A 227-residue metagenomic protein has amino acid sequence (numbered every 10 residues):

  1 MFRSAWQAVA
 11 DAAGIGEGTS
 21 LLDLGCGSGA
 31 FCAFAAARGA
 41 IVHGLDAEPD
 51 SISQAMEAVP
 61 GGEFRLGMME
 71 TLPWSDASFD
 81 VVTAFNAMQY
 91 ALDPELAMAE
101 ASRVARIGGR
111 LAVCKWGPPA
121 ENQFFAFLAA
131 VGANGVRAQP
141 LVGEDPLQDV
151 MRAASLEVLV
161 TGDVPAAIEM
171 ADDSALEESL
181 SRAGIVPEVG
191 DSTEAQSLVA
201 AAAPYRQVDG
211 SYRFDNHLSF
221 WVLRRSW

Functional and structural regions predicted by a protein language model:
M1-F2, S28-A30, P140-W227: Conserved Class I S-adenosyl-L-methionine
M1-T19: Conserved alpha-helix/loop element of class I SAM-dependent methyltransferases that forms part of the SAM/SAH-binding
S20-T71: Class I SAM-dependent methyltransferase SAM/SAH-binding core
E70-V81: A short acidic, Gly/Pro-enriched loop at the edge of an enzyme's catalytic core that lines a small-molecule cofactor
V81-P94, G117: A short SAM/SAH-binding and catalytic strip from SAM-dependent methyltransferases
E95-R110: A short glycine-rich, Lys/Arg-flanked "PGG" loop and its adjoining helix->strand segment in the class I
R110-G135: Conserved class I S-adenosyl-L-methionine
